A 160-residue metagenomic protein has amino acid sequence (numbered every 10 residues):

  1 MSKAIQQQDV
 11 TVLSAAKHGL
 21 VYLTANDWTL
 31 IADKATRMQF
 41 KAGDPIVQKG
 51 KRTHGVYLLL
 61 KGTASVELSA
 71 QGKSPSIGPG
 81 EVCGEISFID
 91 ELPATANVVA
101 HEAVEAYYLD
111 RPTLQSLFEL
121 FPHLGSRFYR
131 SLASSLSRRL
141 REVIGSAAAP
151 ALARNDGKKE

Functional and structural regions predicted by a protein language model:
M1-E160: Cytosolic regulatory regions built on CNB/CRP/Popeye-like sensor folds
